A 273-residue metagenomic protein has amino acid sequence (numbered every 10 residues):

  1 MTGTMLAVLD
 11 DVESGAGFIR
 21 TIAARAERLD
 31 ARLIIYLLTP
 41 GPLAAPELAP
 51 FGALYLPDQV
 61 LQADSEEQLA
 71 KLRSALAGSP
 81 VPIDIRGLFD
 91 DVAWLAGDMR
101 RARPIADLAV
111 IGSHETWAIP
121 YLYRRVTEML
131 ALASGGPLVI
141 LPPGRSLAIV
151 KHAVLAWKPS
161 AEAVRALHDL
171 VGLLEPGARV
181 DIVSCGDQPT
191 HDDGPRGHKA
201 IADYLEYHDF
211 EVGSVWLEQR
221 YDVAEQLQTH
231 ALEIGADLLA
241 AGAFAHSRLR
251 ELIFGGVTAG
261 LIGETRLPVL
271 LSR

Functional and structural regions predicted by a protein language model:
M1-Y55, A133, I149-W216, A236: Small/aliphatic-rich secondary-structure junction motif
G15, S65, V92, I119-P120 (+3 more regions): A conditional alpha-helix N-cap/helix-loop micro-motif detector
I19-T21, G97-S146, L232-R273: Gly/Ser-rich helix-loop-strand patches that form or flank binding pockets for ribonucleotide-derived cofactors
I22, L72, M99, I201 (+2 more regions): Aromatic/hydrophobic pocket-lining residues that form π-stacking "cages" and hydrophobic walls in ligand
Y36-L38, R86-D90, L141, V183-C185 (+2 more regions): Conserved beta-strand termini and adjacent loop/short-helix elements that scaffold enzyme active sites in alpha/beta
L43, A93-L95, A118, A148 (+3 more regions): Generic structural signal for helix capping and beta-alpha/helix-loop junctions
L54-E67: A short acidic, glycine-rich active-site loop that binds or catalyzes chemistry on phosphate/adenosine moieties
S74-A109, Y207-L239, A245-L249, L267: Structural beta-alpha unit
